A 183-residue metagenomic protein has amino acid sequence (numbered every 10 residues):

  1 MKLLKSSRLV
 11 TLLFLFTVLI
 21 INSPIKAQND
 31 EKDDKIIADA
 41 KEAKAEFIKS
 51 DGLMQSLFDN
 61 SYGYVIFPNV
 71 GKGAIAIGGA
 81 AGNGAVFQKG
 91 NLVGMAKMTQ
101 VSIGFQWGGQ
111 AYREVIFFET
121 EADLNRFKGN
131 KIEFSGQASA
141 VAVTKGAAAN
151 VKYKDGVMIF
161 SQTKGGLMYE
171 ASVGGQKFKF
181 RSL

Functional and structural regions predicted by a protein language model:
K2-L12: Bacterial N-terminal signal peptides that target proteins for export
T11-I21: Bacterial N-terminal signal peptides
I21-A27: Sec/Tat signal peptide C-region and signal peptidase I cleavage site
Q28-L183: Small-residue-enriched, tightly packed secondary-structure blocks
